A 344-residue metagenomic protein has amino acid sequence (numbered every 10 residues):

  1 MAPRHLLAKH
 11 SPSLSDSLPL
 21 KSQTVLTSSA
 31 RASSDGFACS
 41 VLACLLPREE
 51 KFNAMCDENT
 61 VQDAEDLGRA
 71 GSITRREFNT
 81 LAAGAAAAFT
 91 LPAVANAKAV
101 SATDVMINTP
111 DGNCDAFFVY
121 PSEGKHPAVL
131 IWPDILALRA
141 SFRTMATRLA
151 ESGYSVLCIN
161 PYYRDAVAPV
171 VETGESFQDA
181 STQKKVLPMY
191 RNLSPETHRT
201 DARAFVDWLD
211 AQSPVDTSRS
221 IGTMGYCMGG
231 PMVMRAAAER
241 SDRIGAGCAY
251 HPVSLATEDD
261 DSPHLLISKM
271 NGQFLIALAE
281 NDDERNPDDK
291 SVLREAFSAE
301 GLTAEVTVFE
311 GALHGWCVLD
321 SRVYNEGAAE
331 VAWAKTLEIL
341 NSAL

Functional and structural regions predicted by a protein language model:
T24-I73: N-terminal secretory signal peptides
C56-D57, Q62, R69-A97: N-terminal export signals
V94-P121: N-terminal cap/lid segment of alpha/beta-hydrolase-fold proteins
H126-D134: Short beta-strand element of the alpha/beta-hydrolase
S176-G222: Gly/Ser-rich "nucleophile elbow"/oxyanion-hole loop immediately N-terminal to the catalytic nucleophile in hydrolases
A204-P263: Primarily recognizes the serine-hydrolase "nucleophile elbow" in alpha/beta-hydrolase and SGNH/GDSL folds
I276-L278: Short beta-strand/loop motif that positions the catalytic acidic residue of the alpha/beta-hydrolase fold
T303-L344: C-terminal catalytic histidine-bearing segment of alpha/beta-hydrolase fold enzymes
